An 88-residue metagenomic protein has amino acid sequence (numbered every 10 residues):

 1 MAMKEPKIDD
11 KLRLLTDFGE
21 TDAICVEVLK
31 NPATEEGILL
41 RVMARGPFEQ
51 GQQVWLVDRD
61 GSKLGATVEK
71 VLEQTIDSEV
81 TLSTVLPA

Functional and structural regions predicted by a protein language model:
P6, P47-Q50: Short, well-ordered loop/turn sites that connect or cap secondary structure elements
D9-T16, Q52-R59: Short conserved beta-strand and strand-loop elements enriched in small hydrophobics with frequent Asp/Gly
T16, N31-T34, D58, T75: Acidic surface patches and DE-rich sequence motifs
E20-I24, G61-K70: Short, Lys/Arg- and Gly-enriched loop/turn segments at beta-strand edges
A23-G37: Short, basic/aromatic beta-hairpin or loop at an interaction surface
V28-N31, R45, V71-Q74: Residue-level recognition of beta-strand microenvironments
A33-V42, Q74-P87: Short, solvent-exposed secondary-structure boundary/capping segments
